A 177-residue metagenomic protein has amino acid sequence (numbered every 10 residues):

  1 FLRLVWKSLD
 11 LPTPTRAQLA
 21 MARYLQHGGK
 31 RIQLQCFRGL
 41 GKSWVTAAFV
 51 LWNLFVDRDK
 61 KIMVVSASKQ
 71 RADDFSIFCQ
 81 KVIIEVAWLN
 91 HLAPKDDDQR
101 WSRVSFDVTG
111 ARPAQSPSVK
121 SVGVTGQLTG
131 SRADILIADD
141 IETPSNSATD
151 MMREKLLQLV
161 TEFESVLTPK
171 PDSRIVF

Functional and structural regions predicted by a protein language model:
F1-F177: Phosphate/NTP-binding elements of NTP-utilizing enzymes
